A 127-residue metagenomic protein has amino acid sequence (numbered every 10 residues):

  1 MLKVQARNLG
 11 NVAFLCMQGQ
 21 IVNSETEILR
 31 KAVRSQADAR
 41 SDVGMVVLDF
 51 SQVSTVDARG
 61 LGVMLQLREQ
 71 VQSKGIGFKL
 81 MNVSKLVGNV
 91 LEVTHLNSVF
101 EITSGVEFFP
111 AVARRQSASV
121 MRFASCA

Functional and structural regions predicted by a protein language model:
M1-S54, E69-A127: STAS-like cytosolic regulatory interaction modules
D57: ABC-family nucleotide-binding domains
Q66: Conserved catalytic/switch belt of AAA+ P-loop NTPases
